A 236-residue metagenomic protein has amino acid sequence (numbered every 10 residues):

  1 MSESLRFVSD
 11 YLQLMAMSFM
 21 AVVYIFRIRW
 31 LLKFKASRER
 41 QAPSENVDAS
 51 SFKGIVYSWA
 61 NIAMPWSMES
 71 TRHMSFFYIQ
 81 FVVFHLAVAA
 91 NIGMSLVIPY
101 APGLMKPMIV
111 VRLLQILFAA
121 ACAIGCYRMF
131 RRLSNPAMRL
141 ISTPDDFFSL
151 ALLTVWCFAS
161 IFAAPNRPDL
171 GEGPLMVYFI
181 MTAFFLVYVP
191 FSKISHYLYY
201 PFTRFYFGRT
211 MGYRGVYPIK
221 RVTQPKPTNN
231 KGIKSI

Functional and structural regions predicted by a protein language model:
M1-R27, F148-G171: Long, highly hydrophobic alpha-helical transmembrane signal-anchor segments
Q13-S44, Y188-P190: Hydrophobic alpha-helical membrane-embedded segments
I28-S67: Membrane-interface amphipathic/juxtamembrane segments adjacent to transmembrane helices
S67-A90: Individual transmembrane alpha-helix segments
M74-F81, Y100-F118: Transmembrane alpha-helix entry/boundary detector in multi-pass membrane proteins
R112-M129, A151-W156: Generic alpha-helical transmembrane segments
L133-T154: Membrane-helix boundary/juxtamembrane motif in polytopic membrane proteins
A151-I236: Terminal transmembrane helical module of multi-pass membrane proteins
